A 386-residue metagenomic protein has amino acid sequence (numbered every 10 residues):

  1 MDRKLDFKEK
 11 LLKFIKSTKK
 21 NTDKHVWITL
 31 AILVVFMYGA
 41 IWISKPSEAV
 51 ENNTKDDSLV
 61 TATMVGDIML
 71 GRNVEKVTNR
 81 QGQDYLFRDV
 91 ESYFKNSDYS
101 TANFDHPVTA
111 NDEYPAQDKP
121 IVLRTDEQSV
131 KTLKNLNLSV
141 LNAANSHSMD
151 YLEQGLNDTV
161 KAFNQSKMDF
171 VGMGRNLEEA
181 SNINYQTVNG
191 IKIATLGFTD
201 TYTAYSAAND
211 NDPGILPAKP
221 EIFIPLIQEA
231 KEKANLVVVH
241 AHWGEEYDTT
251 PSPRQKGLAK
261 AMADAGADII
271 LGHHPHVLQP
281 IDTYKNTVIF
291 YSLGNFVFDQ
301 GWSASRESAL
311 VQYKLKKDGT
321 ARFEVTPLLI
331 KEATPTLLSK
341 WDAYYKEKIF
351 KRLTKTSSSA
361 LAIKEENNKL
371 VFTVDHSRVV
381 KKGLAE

Functional and structural regions predicted by a protein language model:
D2-E386: Acidic, metal/ion-coordinating pockets
